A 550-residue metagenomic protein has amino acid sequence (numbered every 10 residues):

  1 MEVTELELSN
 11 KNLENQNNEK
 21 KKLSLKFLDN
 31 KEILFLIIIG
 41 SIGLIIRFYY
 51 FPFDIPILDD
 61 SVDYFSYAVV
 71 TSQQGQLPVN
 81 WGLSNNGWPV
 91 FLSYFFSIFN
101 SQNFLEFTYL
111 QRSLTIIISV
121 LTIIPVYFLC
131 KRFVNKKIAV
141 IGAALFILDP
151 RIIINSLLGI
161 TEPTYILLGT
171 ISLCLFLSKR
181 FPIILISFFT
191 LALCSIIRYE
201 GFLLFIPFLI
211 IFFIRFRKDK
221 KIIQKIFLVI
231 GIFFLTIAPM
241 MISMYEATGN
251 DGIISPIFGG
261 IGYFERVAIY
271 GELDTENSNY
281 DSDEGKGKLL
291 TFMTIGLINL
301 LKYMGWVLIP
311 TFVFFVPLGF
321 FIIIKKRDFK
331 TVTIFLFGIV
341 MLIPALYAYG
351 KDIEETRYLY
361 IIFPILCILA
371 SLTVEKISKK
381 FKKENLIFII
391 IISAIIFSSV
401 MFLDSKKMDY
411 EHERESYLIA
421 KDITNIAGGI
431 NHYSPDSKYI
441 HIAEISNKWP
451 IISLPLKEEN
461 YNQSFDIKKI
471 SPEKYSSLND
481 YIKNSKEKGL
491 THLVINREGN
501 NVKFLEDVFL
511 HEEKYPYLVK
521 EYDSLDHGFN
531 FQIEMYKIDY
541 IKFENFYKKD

Functional and structural regions predicted by a protein language model:
I37, K137, F189, I206-L209 (+4 more regions): Signature aromatic-anchored transmembrane alpha helix within multi-pass, membrane-resident enzymes that catalyze glycan
G40-L44, G142-I147, C174, L191-S195: Short helix- or helix-capping micro-motifs that position conserved polar/aromatic residues at function-defining sites
I46, K225-F315: Membrane-lumen/periplasm interface segments of specific transmembrane helices in polyprenyl phosphate-linked
I46-P52, S93, R151-L157, L193-S195 (+5 more regions): Transmembrane-helix signature of polytopic, lipid-linked glycan biosynthesis machinery
L58-D59, S84, R151-T164, E355: Short acidic/glycine- and proline-prone juxtamembrane loop motifs at membrane-interface regions of multi-pass membrane
I124-V126, T294-T331, I339-L342: Hydrophobic, aromatic-rich transmembrane alpha-helices and their immediate juxtamembrane boundary segments
S156, E162, C194-Y199, L203-I206 (+3 more regions): Hydrophobic/aromatic-rich transmembrane helices and adjacent perimembrane loops
S393-I451, S464, K468, Y522 (+3 more regions): Membrane-embedded, lumen/periplasm-facing catalytic core of multi-pass transferases that use lipid-linked donors
